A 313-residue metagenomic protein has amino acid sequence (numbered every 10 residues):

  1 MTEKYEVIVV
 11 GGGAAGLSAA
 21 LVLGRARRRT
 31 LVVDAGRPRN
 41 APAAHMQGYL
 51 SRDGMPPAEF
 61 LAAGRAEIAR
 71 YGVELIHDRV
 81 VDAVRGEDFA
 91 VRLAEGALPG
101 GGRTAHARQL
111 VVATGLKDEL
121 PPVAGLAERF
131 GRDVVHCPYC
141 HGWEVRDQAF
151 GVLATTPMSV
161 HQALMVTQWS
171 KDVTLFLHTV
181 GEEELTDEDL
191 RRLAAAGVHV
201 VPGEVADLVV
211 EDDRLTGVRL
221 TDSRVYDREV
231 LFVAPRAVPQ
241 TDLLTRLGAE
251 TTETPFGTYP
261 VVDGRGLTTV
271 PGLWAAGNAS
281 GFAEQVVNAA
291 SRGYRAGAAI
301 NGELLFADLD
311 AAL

Functional and structural regions predicted by a protein language model:
M1-V7, L75-Q148, V230, F256-G264: FAD-binding core/adjacent interface of flavoenzyme oxidoreductases
Y5-E59, A149, M158-E183, E253: Beta1-alpha1 glycine-rich phosphate/pyrophosphate-binding loop at the start of Rossmann-like nucleotide-binding domains
G13-A14, D118, P157-M158, S280-G281: Residue-level detector of alpha-helix initiation sites
A20-L21, V160-L164, A276-L313: A conserved FAD-binding loop/helix module that cradles the flavin
R25, R29, A35-R37, A44-Y71 (+2 more regions): N-terminal glycine-rich dinucleotide-binding loop that anchors FAD/FMN and/or NAD(P) in oxidoreductases
A62, I68-A107, S170-T258, L305-L313: A Rossmann-like FAD-binding core segment of flavoenzymes
E128-E144, A237-V287, R295: FAD-site-proximal beta/loop scaffold in flavoenzymes
R132-Y139, V152-A163, E183-D187: Active-site glycine-rich loop that binds ribose-phosphate moieties when present
